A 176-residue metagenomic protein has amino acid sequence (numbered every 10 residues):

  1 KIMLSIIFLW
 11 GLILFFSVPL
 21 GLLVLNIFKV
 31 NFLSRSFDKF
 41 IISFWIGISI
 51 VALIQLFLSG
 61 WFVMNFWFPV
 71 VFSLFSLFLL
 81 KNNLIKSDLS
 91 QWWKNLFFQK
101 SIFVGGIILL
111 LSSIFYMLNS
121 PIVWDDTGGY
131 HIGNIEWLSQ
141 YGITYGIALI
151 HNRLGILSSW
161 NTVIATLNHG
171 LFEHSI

Functional and structural regions predicted by a protein language model:
K1-K94: Membrane-embedded, hydrophobic transmembrane alpha-helices
I2-M3, S36-F37, I107, S113-I114 (+1 more regions): Generic signal for short, ordered secondary-structure residues within or immediately flanking folded domains
L25-K29, F103-I108, I132-W137: Short hydrophobic/aromatic-rich motifs at helix boundaries and adjacent loops
N26, N31, N65, N82-N83 (+6 more regions): Detector for Asparagine
W45, S49, F103-I107, G155: A generic short alpha-helical patch detector that favors 3-5-residue windows in or near N-terminal regions
F97-L118: Internal/C-terminal transmembrane anchor helices
S113-I176: Active-site lumenal/periplasmic loops and adjacent helix-entry segments of GT-C-fold, multi-pass membrane
